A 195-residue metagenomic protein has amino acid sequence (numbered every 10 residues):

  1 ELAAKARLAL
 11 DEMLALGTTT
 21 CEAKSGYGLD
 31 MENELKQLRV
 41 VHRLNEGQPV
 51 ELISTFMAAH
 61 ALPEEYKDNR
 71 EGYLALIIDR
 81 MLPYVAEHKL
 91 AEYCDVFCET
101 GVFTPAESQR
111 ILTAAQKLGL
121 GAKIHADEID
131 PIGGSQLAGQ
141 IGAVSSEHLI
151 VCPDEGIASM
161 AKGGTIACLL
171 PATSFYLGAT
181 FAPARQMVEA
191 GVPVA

Functional and structural regions predicted by a protein language model:
E1-E12, T19-I132: Metal-coordinating catalytic core of metallo-dependent amide/deamination hydrolases
L14, I78, A86-E87, Q116 (+3 more regions): Non-catalytic positions within long, well-ordered alpha-helices that form the structural scaffold/packing of enzyme
L16, I53, V188-G191: Ampipathic, surface-exposed secondary-structure segments
G17-T18, A91, A143, G164: A structural motif
L120-A122, D130-A195: Active-site-adjacent C-terminal substructures of enzyme catalytic domains
